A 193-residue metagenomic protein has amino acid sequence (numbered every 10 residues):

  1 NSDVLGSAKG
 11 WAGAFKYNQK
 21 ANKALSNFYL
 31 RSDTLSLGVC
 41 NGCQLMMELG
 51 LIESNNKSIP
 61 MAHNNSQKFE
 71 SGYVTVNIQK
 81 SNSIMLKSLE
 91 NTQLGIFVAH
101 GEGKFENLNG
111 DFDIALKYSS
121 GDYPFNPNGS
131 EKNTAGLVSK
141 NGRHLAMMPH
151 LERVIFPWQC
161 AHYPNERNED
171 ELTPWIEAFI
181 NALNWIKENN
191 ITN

Functional and structural regions predicted by a protein language model:
N1-L37, C43-S54: Flexible gly/pro-rich beta->alpha loop and the following alpha-helix that scaffold active-site loops
N22, S26-L30, S58-N193: Amide-donor transfer/coupling interface in amidating biosynthetic enzymes
L37-V39, A146-M147: A structural signal for short, well-ordered beta-strand segments and their strand-loop junctions that often border
N41-C43, L151-E152: Short, glycine/serine-rich, charged loops/turns that create anion-binding and catalytic segments at active sites
